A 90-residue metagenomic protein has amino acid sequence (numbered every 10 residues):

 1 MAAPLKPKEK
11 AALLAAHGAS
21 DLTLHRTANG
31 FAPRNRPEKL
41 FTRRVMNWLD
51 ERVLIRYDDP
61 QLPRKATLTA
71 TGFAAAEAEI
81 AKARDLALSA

Functional and structural regions predicted by a protein language model:
A2-R43, A81: Short amphipathic alpha-helical interface segments
K6, A66-F73: Residue-level signal for threonine
T27, D59-K65: Short, Lys/Arg-rich nucleic-acid/phosphate-binding segment
D50-P60: A short, conserved structural fragment
A70-A90: Short, amphipathic alpha-helical interaction segments positioned at domain boundaries
